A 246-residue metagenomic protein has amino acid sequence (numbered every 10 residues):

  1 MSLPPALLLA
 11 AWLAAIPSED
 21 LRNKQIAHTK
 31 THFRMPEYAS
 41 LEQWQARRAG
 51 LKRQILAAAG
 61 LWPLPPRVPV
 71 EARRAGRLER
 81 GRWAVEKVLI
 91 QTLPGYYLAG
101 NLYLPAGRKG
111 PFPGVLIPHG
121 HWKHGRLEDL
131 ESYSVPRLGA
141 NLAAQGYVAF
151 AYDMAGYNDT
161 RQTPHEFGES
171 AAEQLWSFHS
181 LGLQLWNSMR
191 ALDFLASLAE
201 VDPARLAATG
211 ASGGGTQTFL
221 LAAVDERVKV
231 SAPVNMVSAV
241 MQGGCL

Functional and structural regions predicted by a protein language model:
P5-L13: Hydrophobic helical h-region of N-terminal Sec-dependent signal peptides in bacterial secretory/periplasmic proteins
W12-K24: Acidic, low-complexity proline/glycine-rich segments
K24-Y103: Non-catalytic accessory segments flanking enzyme active sites
I90-P94, L104-A106, G120-W122, G156 (+1 more regions): Short, flexible loop/turn elements at secondary-structure junctions
L104-G107, G139, L220-A223: Short amphipathic alpha-helices and their capping/turn segments at secondary-structure boundaries
K109-S197, V237-L246: Cap/lid segment of the alpha/beta-hydrolase catalytic domain
D193-L246: Primarily recognizes the serine-hydrolase "nucleophile elbow" in alpha/beta-hydrolase and SGNH/GDSL folds
